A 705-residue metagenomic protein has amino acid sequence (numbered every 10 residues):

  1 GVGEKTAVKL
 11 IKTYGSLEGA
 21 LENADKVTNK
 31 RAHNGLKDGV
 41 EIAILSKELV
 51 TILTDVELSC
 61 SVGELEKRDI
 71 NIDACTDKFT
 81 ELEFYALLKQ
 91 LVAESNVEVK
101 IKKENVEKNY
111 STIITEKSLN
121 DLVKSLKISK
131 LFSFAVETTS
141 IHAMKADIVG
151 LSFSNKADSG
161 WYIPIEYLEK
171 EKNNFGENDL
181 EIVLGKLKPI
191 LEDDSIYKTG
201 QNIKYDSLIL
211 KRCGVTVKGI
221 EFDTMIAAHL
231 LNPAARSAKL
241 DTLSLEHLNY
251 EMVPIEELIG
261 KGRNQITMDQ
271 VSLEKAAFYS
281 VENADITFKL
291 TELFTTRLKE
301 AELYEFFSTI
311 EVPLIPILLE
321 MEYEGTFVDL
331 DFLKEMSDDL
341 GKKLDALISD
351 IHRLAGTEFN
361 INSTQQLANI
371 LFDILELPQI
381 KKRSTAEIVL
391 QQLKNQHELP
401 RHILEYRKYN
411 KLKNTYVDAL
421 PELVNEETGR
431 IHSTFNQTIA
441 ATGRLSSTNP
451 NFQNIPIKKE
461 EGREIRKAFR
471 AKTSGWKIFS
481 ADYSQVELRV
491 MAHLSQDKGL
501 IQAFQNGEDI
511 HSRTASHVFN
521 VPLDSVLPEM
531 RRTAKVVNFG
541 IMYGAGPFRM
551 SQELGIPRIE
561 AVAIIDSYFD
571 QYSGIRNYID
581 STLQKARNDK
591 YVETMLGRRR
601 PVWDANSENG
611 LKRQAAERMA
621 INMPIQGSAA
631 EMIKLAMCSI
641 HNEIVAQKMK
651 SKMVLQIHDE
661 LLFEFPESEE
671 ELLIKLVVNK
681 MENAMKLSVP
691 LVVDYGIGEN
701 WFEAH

Functional and structural regions predicted by a protein language model:
G1-G19, T51-V62, V526-G544: Amphipathic, charged-and-aliphatic alpha-helical interface segments that function as noncatalytic docking
G1-T13, T28, T80-E83, D329: Helix-hairpin-helix
G35, G39-N173, Q201, A235 (+11 more regions): Conserved "right-hand" nucleotidyltransferase catalytic core of DNA-directed polymerases
D38, L65, I640-D694: C-terminal structured "cap/appendage" subdomains that terminate the fold
E177-S195: Short, basic/hydrophobic alpha-helical segments
T216-P233, L240, H247, G507-H511: Conserved beta-strand -> loop -> alpha-helix junction used to position metal-binding or nucleic-acid-contacting
I266-D269, P316, Y323, N425-T428 (+6 more regions): Conserved catalytic core of nucleic-acid polymerases
K342, A346-S349, R353-H402, D570-R618 (+2 more regions): C-terminal polymerase-core module
